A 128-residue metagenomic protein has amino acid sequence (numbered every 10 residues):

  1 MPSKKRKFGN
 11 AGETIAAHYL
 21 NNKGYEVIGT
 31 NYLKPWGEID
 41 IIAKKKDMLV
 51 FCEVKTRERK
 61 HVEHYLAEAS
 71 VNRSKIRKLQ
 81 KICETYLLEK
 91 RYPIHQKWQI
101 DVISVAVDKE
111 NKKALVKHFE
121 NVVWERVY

Functional and structural regions predicted by a protein language model:
M1-T30: Acidic-basic catalytic patches of nuclease active cores, encompassing PD-(D/E)XK and other metal-cofactor nuclease
T14, I39-I41, V54, V102: Generic detector of well-ordered alpha-helical packing
L20, I41-K60, L79: Conserved catalytic cores of phosphodiester-cleaving nucleases, focusing on short active-site segments
K34-G37: Short acidic/glycine-enriched loop/turn segments that link adjacent beta-strands
M48-V50, D101, K117: Protein kinase-like catalytic core scaffold
T56-A106: Catalytic cores of nucleic-acid endonucleases
V105-Y128: Short, low-complexity, polybasic intrinsically disordered segments
